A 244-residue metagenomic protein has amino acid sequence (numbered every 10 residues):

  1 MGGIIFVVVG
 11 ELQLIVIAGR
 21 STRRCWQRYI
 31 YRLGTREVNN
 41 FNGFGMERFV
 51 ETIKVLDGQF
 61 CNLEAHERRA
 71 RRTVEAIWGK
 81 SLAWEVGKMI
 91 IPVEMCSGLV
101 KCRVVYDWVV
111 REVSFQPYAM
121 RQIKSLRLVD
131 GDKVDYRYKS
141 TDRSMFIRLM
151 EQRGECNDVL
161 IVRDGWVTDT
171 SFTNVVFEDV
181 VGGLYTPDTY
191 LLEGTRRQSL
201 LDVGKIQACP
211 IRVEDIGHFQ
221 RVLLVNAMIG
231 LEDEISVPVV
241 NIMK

Functional and structural regions predicted by a protein language model:
L12-L14, L33: Leucine-biased recognition of intrinsically disordered, low-complexity hydrophobic segments
Y29-R32, E37-W166, Y190-K244: Conserved alpha/beta cores of soluble small-molecule-handling proteins
C156-Y185: Conserved active-site beta-strand-loop modules that form the wall/rim of enzyme catalytic pockets and either contain
